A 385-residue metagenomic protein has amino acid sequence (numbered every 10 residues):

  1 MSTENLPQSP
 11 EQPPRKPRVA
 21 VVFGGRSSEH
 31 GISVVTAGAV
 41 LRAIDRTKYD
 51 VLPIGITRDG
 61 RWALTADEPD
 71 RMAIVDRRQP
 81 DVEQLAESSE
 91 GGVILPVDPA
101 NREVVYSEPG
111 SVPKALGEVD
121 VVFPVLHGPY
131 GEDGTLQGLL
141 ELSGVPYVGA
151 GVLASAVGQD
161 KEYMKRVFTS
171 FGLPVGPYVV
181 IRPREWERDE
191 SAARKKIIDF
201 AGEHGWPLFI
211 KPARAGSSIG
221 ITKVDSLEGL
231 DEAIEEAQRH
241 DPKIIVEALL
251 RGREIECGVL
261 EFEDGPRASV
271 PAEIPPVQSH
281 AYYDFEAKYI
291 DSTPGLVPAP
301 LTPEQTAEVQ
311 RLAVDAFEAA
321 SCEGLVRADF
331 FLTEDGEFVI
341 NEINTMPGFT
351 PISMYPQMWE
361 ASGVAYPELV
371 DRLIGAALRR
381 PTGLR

Functional and structural regions predicted by a protein language model:
M1-L153, V157-Y163, V167-S170, I181-K195 (+1 more regions): ATP-binding N-terminal substructure of ATP-dependent carboxylate-amine bond-forming enzymes
S2-P17, F23-S27, R46, T302-R385: ATP-dependent carboxylate activation and anion-phosphoryl transfer catalytic cores that bind Mg-ATP to form
V51, P146-Y147, V175, L208 (+1 more regions): Hydrophobic beta-strand scaffold residues
V167-P174, E236: Basic phosphate/pyrophosphate-binding loop/patch that engages nucleotide-derived ligands
F168-T169, I198-S218, P242-R251, I255: ATP-grasp fold ATP-binding core
T222-R311, L332, E337-V339: Phosphate-binding site of ATP-dependent enzymes
